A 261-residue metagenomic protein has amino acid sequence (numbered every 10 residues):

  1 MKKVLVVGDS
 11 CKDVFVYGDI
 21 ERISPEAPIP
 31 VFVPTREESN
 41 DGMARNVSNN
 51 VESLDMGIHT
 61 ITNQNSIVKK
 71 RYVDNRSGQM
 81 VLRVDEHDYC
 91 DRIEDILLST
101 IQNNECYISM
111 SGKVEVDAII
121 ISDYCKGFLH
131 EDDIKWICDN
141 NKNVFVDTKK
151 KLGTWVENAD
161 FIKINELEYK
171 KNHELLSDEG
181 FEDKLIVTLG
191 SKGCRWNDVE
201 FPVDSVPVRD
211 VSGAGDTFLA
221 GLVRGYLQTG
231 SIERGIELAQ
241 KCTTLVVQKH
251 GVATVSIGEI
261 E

Functional and structural regions predicted by a protein language model:
M1-K2, K142: Nucleotide donor/acceptor-binding cores
K2-V7, K12-I120, E131, T254-E261: Conserved N-terminal subdomain of the carbohydrate kinase-like
D9-S10, Y124, T217: Active-site metal-binding loops of divalent metal-dependent hydrolases
E21-I23, A27, Y72-N75, Q79-H87 (+3 more regions): Conserved beta-alpha-beta core of the PfkB/ribokinase-like small-molecule kinase fold
R36-M43, I93, C125-L129, F161 (+4 more regions): Catalytic cores of large soluble enzymes that bind and process phosphate-bearing ligands
I58, D160-E166, F201-V203: Short hydrophobic/aromatic-enriched beta-strand-loop microsegments
G112-E115, D132-N158, H173-E261: Conserved phosphate-binding/catalytic region of the ribokinase-like
